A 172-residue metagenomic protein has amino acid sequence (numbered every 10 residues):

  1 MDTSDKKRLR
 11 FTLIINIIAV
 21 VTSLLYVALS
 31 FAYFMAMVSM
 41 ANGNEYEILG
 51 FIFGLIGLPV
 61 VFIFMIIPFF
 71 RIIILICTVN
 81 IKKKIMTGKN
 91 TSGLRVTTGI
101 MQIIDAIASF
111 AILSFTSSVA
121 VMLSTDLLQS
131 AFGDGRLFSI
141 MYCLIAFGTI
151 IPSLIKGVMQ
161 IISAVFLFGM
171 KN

Functional and structural regions predicted by a protein language model:
M1-M35, G93-T97, V165-N172: Cytosolic juxtamembrane helix and N-cap/initiation of the first transmembrane helix
I14, I67-S109: Loop-to-transmembrane helix junctions at the membrane interface
I15-Y26, L94-L113, T149-S153: Alpha-helical transmembrane segments of multi-pass membrane proteins
L25-M37, F64-P68, D105-V121: C-terminal TM-helix exit segments that contain a strictly Trp-centered aromatic cap at the helix terminus
M35-L58, L113-A146: Interfacial non-cytosolic loop connecting adjacent transmembrane helices
G57-P68, T149: Canonical hydrophobic alpha-helical transmembrane segment
T78, I155-K171: Membrane-water interface at the C-terminal end of transmembrane alpha helices
Y142-K156: Extracellular loop 3-seventh transmembrane helix
